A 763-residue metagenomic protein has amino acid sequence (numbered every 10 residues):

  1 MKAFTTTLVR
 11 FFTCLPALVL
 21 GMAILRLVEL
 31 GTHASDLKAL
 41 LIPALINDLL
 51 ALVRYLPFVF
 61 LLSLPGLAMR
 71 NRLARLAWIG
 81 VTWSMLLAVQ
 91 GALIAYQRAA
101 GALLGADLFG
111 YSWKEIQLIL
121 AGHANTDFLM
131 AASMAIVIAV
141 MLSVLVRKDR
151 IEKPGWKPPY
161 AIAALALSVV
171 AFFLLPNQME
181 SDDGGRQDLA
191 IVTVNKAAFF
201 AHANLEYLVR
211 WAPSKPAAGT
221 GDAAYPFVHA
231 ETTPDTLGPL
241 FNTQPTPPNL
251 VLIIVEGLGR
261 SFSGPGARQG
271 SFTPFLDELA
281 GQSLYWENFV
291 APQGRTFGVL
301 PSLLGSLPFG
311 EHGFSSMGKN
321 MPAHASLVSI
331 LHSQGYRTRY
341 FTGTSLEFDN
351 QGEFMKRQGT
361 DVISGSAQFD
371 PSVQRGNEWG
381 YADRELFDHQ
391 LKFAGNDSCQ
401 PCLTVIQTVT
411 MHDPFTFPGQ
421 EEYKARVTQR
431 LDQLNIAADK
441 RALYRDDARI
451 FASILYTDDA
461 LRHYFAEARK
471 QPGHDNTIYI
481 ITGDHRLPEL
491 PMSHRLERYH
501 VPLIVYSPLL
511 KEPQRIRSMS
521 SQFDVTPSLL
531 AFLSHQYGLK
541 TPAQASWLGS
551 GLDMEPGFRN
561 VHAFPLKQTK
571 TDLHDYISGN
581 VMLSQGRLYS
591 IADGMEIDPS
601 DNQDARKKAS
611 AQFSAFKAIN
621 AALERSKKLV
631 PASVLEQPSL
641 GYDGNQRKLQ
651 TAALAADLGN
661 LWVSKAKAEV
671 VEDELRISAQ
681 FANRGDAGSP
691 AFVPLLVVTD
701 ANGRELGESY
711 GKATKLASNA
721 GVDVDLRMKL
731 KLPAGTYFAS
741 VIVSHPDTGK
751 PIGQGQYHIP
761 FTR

Functional and structural regions predicted by a protein language model:
K2-N204: Transmembrane and membrane-interface helices of multi-pass, inner-membrane envelope-modifying transferases
V192-T541, G549, P556-R559: Soluble catalytic regions of membrane-associated enzymes that act on cell-envelope and secretory-pathway components
T541-G659: Phosphate/adenylate-binding glycine loop and adjacent helical scaffold
R684-A691: A short beta-turn/strand-edge loop motif at beta-sheet boundaries
L706-A717, Y757-H758: Solvent-exposed serine/threonine-rich low-complexity stretches and specific carbohydrate-binding patches
S718-L726: Aromatic sugar-binding surface patches on proteins that engage polysaccharides or sugar-phosphate polymers
K729-P733: Short, surface-exposed loop/turn segments at beta-strand-coil junctions that are enriched for proline with nearby
K750-R763: Short beta-strand elements
